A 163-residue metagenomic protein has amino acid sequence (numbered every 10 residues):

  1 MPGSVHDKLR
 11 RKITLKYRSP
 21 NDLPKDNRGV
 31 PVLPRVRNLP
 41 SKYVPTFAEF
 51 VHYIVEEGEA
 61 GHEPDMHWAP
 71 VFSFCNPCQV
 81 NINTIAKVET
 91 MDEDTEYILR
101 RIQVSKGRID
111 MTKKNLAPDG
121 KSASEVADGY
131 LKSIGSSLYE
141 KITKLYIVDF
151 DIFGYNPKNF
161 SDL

Functional and structural regions predicted by a protein language model:
M1-G129: PAPS-dependent sulfotransferase catalytic domain
K106-L163: PAPS-dependent sulfotransferases, especially Golgi type II membrane carbohydrate sulfotransferases
